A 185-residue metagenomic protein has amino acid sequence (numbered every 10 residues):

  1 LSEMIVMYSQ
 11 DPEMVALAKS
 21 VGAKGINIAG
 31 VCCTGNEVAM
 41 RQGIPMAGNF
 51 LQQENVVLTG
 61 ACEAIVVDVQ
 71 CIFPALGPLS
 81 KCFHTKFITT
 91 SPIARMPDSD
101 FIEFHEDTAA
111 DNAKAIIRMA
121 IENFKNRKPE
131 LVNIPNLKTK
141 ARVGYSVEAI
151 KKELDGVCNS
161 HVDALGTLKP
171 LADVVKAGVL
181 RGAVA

Functional and structural regions predicted by a protein language model:
L1-A185: Metallocofactor- and cofactor-centric catalytic cores in central/energy metabolism, strongly enriched
